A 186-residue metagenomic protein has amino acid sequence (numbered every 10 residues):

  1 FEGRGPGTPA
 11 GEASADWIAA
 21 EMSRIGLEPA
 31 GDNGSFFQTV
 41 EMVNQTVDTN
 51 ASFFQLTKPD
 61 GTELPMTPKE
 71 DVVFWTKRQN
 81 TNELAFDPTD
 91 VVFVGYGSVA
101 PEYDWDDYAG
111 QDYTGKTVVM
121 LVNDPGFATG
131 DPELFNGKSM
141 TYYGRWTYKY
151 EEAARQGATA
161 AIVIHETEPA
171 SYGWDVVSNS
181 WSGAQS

Functional and structural regions predicted by a protein language model:
E2-P132, G173, N179: Noncatalytic luminal/extracellular "stalk/propeptide" segments of secretory-pathway proteins
P6-P9, G137-T141: Alpha-helix capping and helix-loop boundary segments enriched in small/acidic/polar residues
S23, Y150-R155: Non-catalytic positions within long, well-ordered alpha-helices that form the structural scaffold/packing of enzyme
L56-K58, V163-S186: Surface-exposed loop and adjacent secondary-structure segments within mature catalytic domains
E102-D107, G144-E151: Short, acidic/polar
V119-M120, A160-I164: Short hydrophobic alpha-helical runs that function as membrane-insertion/retention elements
D124, A154, H165: Active-site-adjacent substrate-binding region of metalloamidase/peptidase-like peptide-processing proteins
D131-M140, W146: Proteins synthesized as precursors that undergo proteolytic processing into mature forms
